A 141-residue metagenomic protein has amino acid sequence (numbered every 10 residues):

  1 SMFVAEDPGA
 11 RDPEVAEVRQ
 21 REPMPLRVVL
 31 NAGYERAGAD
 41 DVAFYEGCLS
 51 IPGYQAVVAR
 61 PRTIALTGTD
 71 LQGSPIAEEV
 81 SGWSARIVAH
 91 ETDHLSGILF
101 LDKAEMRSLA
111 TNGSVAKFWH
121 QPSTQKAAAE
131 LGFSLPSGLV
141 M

Functional and structural regions predicted by a protein language model:
S1-A89, H94-M141: Active-site rim/adjacent substrate-binding subdomains
